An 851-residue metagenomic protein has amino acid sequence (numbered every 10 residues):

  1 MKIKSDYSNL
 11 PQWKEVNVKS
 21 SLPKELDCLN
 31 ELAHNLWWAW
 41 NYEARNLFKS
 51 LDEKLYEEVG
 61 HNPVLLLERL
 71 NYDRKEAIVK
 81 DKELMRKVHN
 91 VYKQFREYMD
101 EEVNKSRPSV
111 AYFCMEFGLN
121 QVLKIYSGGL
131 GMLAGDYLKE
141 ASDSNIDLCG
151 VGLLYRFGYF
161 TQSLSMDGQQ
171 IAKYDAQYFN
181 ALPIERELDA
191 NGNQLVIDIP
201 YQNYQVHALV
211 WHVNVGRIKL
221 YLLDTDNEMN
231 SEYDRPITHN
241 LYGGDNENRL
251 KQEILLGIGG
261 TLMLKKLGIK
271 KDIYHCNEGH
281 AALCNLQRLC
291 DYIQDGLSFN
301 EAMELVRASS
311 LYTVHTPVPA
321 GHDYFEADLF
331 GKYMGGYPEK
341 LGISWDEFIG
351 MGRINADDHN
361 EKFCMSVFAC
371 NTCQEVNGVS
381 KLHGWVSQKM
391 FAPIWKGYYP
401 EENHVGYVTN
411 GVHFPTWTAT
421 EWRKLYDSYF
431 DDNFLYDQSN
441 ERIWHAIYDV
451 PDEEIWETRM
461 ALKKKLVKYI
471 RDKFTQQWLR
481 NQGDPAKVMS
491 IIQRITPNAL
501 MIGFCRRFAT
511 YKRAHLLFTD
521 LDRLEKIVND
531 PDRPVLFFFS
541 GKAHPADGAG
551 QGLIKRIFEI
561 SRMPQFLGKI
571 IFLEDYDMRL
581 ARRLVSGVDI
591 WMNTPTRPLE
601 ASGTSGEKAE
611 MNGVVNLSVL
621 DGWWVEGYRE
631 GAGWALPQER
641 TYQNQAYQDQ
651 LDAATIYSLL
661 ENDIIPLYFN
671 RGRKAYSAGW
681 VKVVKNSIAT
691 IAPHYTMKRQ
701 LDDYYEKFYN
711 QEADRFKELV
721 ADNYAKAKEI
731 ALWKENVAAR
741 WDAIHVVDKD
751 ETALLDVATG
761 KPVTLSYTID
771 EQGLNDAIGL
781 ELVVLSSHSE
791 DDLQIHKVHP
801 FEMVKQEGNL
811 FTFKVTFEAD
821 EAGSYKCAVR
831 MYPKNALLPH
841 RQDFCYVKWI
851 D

Functional and structural regions predicted by a protein language model:
M1-D851: Catalytic cores of carbohydrate-active enzymes across secretory and cytosolic contexts
